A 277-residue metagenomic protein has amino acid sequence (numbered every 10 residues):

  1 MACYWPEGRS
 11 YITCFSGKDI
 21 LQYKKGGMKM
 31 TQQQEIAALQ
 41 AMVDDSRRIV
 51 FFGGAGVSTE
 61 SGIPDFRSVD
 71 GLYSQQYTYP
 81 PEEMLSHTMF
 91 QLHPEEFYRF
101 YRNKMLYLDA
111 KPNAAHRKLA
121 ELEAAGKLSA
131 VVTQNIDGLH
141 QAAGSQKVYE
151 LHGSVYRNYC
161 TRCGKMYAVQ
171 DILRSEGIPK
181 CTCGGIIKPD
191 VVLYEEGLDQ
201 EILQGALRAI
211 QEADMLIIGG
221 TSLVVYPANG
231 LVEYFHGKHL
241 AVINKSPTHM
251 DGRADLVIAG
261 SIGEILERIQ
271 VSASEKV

Functional and structural regions predicted by a protein language model:
A2-Y4, G8-V277: Conserved catalytic core of sirtuin-type NAD+-dependent deacylases
